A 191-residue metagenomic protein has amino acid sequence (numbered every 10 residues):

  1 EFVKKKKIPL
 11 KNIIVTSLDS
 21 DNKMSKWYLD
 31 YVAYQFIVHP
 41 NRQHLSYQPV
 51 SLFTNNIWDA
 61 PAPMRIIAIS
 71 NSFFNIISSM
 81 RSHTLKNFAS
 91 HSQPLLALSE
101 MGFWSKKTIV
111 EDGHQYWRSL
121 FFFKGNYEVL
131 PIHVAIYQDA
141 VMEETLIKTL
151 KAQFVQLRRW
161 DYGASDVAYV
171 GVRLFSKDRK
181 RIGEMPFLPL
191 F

Functional and structural regions predicted by a protein language model:
E1-T149, V155-Y162: Internal catalytic domains of large membrane-associated glycosyltransferases
Y137-F191: Basic/Trp-rich segment in TM-proximal cytosolic loops or flexible interdomain/linker regions
